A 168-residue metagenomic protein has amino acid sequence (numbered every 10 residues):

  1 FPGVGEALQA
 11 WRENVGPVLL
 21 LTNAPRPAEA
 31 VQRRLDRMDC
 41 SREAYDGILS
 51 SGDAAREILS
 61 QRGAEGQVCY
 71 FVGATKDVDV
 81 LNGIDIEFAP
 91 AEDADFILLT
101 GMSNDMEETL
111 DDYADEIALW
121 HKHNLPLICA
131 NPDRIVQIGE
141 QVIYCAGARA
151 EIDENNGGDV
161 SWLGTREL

Functional and structural regions predicted by a protein language model:
F1-L168: HAD-like aspartate-dependent phosphatase fold
